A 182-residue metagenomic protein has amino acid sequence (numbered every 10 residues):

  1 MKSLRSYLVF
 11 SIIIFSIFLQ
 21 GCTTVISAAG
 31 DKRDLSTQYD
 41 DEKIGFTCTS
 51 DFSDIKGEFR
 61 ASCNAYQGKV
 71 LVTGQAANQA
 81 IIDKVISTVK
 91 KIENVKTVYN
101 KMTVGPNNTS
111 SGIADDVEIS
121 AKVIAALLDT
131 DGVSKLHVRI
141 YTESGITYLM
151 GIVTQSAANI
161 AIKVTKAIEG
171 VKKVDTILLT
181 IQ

Functional and structural regions predicted by a protein language model:
K2-Y7, S16-Q182: N-terminal targeting leaders
